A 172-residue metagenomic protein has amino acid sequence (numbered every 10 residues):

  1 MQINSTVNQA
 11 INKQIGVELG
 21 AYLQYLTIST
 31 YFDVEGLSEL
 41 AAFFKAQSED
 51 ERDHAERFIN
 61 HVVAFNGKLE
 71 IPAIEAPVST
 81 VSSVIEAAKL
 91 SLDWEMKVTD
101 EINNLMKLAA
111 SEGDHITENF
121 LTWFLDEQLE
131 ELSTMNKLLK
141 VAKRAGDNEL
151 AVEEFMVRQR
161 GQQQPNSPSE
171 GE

Functional and structural regions predicted by a protein language model:
M1-E172: Iron-associated oxidoreductase/ferritin-like identity signal
